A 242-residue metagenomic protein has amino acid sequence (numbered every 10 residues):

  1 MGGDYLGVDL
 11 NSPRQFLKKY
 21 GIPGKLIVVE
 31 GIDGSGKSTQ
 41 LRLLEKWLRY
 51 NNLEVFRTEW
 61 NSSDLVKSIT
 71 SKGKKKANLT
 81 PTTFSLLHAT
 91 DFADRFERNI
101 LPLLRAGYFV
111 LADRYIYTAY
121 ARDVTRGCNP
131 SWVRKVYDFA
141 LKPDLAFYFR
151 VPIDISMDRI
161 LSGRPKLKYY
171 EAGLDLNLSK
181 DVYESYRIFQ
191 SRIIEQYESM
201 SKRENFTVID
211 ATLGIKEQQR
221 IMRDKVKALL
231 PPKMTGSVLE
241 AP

Functional and structural regions predicted by a protein language model:
G2-Y20, E45, L161-P242: NTP-dependent small-molecule kinase module
V29: Hydrophobic anchor at the beta1->P-loop junction of P-loop NTPases
I32: P-loop (Walker A) phosphate-binding loop of NTP-binding proteins
K37: Conserved lysine of the Walker
Q40: Hydrophobic positions on the alpha1 helix immediately C-terminal to the Walker A/P-loop
R49-L141: ATP-dependent small-molecule kinase phosphotransfer cores that center on conserved nucleotide phosphate-binding segments
S62-D64, I116-Y117, V151-M157, G214-I215: Conserved nucleotide-binding/hydrolysis micro-motifs of P-loop NTPases
A119-R192: A glycine- and Lys/Arg-enriched "phosphate-lid" helix/loop adjacent to the NTP-binding pocket of small-molecule kinases
